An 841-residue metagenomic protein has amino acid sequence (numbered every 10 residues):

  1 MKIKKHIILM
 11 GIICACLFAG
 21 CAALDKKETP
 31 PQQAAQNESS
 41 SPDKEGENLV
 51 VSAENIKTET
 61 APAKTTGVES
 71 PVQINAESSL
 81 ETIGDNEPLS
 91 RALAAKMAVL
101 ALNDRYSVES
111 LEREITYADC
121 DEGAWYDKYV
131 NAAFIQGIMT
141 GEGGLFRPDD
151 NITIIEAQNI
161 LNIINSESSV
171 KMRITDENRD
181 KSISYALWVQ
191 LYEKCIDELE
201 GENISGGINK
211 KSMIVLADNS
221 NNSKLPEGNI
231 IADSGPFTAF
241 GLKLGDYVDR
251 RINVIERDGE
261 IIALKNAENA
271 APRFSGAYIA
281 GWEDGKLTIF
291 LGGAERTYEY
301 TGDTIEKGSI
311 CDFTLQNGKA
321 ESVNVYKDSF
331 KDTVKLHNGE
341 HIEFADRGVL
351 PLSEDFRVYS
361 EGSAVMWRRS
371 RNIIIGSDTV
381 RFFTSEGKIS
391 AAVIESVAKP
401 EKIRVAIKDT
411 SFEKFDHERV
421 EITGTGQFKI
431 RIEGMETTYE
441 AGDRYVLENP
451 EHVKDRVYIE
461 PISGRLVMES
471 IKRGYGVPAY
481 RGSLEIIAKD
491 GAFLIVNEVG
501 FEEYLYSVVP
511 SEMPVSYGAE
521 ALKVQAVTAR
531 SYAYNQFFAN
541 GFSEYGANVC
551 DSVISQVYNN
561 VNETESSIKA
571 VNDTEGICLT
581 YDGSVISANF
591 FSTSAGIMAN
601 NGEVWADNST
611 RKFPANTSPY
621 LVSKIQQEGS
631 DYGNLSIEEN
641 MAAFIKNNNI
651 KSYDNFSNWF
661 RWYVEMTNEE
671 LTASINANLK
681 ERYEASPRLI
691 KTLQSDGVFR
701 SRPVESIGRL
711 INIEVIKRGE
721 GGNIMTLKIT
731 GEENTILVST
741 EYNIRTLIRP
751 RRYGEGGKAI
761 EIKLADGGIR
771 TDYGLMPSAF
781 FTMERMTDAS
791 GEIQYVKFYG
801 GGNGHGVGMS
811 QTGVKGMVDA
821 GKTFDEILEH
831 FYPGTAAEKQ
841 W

Functional and structural regions predicted by a protein language model:
K2-E81, D104, S166, M172-N178 (+1 more regions): Conserved, single-site charged/polar hotspot
G67, P71-S107, D121-Q136, G143-S168 (+2 more regions): Short, solvent-exposed alpha-helical surface patches in non-cytosolic proteins
E109-E112: Short, glycine-/polar-rich solvent-exposed loops and beta-turns at beta-strand/coil boundaries
E114-A118: Surface-exposed aromatic
D119-C120, N803: A generic secondary-structure micro-motif detector that highlights 1-2 residue hydrophobic/ambivalent hotspots embedded
C120, W125-A133, D772-E784: A short, hydrophobic secondary-structure junction motif
T140-G141, F824: Residue-level detector of short coil/turn "hinge" positions at structural boundaries
